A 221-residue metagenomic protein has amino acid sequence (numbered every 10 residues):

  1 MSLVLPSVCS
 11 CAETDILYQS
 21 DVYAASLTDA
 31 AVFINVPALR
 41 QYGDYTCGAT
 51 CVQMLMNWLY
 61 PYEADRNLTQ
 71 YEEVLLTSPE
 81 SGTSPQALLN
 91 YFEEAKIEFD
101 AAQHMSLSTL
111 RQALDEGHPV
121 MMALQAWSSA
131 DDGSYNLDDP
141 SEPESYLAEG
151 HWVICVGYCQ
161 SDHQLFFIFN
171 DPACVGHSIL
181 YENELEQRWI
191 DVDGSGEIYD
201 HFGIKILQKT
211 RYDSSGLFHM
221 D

Functional and structural regions predicted by a protein language model:
M1-S2: Sec-dependent N-terminal signal peptides
L5-P85, A126, S134-N136, P143-Y146 (+2 more regions): Active-site-adjacent structural segments surrounding the nucleophilic cysteine of cysteine proteases and isopeptidases
D15-I16, E142-L147, I154-D221: Noncatalytic regulatory segments and standalone regulatory/sensor domains
T46, T50-M54, T83, A87-E94 (+3 more regions): Extracytoplasmic/secreted proteins, especially bacterial periplasmic and envelope-associated proteins
Q53-Y62, Y91-E98, Q112-G117, S161: Structured segments of extracytoplasmic/periplasmic soluble domains in secreted or envelope-associated proteins
Y71, L88, L110, E184-L185: Hydrophobic/aromatic residues in well-formed alpha-helices
E98-M105: Short, well-structured beta-strand/strand-turn elements
M105-N170: Active-site-adjacent substructure of cysteine-protease-like catalytic cores
